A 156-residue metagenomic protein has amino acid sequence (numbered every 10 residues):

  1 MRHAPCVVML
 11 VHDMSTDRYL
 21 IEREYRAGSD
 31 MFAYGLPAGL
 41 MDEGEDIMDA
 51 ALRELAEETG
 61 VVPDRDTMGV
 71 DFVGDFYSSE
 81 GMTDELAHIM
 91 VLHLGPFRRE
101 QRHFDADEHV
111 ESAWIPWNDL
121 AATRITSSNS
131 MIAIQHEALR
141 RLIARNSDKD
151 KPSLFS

Functional and structural regions predicted by a protein language model:
M1-S15: Acidic, metal-coordinating catalytic segment for phosphate/diphosphate chemistry, firing primarily on the Nudix
R2, E24-G28, A106: Short, solvent-exposed aromatic-acidic interface loops
P5-V8, G39-S130, P152-S156: Unchanged
H12-D17, D42, S128-Q135: Short, surface-exposed secondary-structure junctions/capping segments
H12-M14, E24-A27, L36-M41: Beta-hairpin (beta-strand-turn-beta-strand) motif
Y19-E22: Glycine/small-residue-rich phosphate/adenosyl-binding loop
A27-Y34, T83: A conserved beta-turn-beta hairpin within the catalytic core of GNAT-like acetyltransferases that forms part
I134-S153: Charged phosphate-binding loop/patch that engages nucleotide di/tri-phosphates or the phosphate backbone of nucleic
